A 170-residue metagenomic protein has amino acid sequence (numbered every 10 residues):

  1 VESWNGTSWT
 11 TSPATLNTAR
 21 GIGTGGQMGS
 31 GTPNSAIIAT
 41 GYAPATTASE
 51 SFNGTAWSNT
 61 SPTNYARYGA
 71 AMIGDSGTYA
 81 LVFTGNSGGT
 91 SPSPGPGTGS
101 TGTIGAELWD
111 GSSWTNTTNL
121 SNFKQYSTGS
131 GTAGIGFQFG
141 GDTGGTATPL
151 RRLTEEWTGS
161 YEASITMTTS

Functional and structural regions predicted by a protein language model:
V1-S170: Polar, enzyme-active/binding microenvironments
